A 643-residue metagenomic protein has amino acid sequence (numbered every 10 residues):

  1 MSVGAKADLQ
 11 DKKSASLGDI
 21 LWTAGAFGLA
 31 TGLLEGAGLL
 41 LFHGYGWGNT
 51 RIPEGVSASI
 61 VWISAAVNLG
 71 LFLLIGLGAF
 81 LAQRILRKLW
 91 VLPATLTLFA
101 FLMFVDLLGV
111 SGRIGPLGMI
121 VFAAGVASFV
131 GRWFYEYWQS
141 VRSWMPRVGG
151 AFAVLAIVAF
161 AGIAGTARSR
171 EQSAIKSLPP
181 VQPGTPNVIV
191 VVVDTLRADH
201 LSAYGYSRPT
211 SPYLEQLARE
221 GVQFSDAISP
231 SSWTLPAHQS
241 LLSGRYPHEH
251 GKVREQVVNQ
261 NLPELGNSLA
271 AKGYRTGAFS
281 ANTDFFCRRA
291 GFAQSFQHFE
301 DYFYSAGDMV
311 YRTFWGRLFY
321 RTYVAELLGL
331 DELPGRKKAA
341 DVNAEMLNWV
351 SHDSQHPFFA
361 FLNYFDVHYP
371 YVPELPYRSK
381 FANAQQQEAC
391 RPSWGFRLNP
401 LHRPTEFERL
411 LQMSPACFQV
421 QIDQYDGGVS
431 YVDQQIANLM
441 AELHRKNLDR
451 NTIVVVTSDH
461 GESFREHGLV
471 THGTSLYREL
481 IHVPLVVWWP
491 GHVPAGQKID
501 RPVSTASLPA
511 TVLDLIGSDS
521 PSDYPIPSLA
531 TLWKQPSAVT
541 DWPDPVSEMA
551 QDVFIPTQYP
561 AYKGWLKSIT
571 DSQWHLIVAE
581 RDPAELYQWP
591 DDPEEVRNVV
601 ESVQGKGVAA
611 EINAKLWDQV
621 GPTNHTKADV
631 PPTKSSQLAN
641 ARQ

Functional and structural regions predicted by a protein language model:
S2-Q643: Catalytic domains that recognize anionic headgroups
